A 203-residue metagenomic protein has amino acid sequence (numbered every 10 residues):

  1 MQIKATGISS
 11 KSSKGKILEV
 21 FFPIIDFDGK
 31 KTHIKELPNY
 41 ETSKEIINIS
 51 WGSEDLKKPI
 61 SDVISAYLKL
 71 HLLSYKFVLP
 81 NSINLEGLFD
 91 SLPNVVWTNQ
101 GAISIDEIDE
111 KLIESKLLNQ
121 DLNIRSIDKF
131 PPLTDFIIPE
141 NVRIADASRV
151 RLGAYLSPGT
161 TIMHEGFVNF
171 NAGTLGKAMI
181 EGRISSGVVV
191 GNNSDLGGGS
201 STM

Functional and structural regions predicted by a protein language model:
M1-D135: Terminal amphipathic alpha-helical/low-complexity segments used for targeting or macromolecular assembly
S43-I47, L122-N123, P139-V142, T174 (+1 more regions): Short amphipathic alpha-helical segments, especially helix-boundary/capping motifs
S50, E54, D128, P132-T134 (+4 more regions): Generic preference for well-ordered secondary structure
L118-P158: Right-handed parallel beta-helix
V142, S148-V150, A154-L156, T160-I162 (+3 more regions): A structural motif detector for beta-strand N-caps
